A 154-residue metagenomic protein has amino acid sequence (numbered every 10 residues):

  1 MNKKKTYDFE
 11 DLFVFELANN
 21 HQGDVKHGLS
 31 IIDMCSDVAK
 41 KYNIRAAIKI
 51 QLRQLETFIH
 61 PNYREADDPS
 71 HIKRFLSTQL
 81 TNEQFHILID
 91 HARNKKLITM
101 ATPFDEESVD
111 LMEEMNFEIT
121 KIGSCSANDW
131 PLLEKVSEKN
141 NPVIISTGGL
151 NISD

Functional and structural regions predicted by a protein language model:
M1-D154: Catalytic cores and adjacent flexible loops of soluble metabolic enzymes that perform enolate/carbanion chemistry on
